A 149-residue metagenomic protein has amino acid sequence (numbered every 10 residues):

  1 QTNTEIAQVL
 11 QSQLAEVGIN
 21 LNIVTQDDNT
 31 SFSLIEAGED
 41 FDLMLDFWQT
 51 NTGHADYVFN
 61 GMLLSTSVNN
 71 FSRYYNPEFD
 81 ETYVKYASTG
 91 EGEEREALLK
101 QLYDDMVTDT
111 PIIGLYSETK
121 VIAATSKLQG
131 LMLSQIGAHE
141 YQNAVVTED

Functional and structural regions predicted by a protein language model:
Q1, M44-F47, G90-S126: Bilobed periplasmic-binding protein-like "clamshell/Venus-flytrap" ligand-binding domains
Q1-T50, K120: Ligand/substrate-recognition segments at binding pockets and active sites
T4-E16, S33, P77-V84, E93-D104: Solvent-exposed, polar/charged alpha-helical surfaces in well-ordered, non-transmembrane soluble domains, broadly
A15, I19, E36, Q49 (+5 more regions): Hydrophobic alpha-helix feature that most strongly marks membrane-spanning transmembrane helices and their immediate
L21-V24, Y75-N76, L98: A general secondary-structure boundary signal
I35-D40, N60-S88, S117-D149: Short, solvent-exposed loop/beta-turn-alpha elements that line the ligand-binding surface or hinge of extracytoplasmic
W48-T52, S72-Y75: A glycine-rich, aromatic-flanked flexible loop/lid motif
